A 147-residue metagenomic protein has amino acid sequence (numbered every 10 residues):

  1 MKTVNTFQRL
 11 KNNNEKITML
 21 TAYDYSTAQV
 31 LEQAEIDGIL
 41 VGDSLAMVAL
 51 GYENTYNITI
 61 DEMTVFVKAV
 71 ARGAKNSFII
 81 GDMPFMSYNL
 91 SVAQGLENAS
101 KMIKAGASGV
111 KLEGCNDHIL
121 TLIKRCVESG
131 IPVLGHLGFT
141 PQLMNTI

Functional and structural regions predicted by a protein language model:
K2-I147: Alpha/beta enzyme core
